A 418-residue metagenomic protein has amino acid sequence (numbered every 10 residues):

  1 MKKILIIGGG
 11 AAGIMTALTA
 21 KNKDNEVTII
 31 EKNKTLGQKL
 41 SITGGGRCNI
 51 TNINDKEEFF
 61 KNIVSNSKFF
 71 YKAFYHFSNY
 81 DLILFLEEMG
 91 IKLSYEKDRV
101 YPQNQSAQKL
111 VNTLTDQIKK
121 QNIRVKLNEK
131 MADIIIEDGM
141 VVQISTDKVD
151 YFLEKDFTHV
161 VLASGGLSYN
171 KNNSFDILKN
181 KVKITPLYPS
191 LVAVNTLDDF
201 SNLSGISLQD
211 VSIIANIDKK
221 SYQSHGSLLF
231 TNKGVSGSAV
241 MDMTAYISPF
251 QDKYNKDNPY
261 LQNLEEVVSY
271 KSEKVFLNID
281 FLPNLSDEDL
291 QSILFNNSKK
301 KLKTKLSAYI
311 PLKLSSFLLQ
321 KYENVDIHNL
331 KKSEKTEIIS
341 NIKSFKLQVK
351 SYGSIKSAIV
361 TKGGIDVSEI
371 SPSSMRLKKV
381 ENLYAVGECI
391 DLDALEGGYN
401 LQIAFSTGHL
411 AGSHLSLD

Functional and structural regions predicted by a protein language model:
K2-I29, A411-S416: N-terminal Rossmann-like FAD-binding beta1-loop-alpha1 element of flavoenzymes
L5-I7, I30, M131, L153-S168 (+4 more regions): Short hydrophobic core segments
K21-G45: Glycine-rich FAD pyrophosphate-binding loop
K34-L36, I42, I50, K56-E57 (+2 more regions): An anion/pyrophosphate-binding glycine-rich loop and adjacent beta-alpha core in soluble alpha-beta enzymes
R47-K97: Glycine-rich active-site loop/strand segments that organize a redox cofactor
F70-Y80, K97-D116, L167-N172, L197 (+1 more regions): Short beta-strand to alpha-helix junction loop
L127, S316-D393: A glycine-rich dinucleotide-binding beta-alpha-beta segment and adjacent secondary-structure elements that constitute
L127-M140: A conserved short coil-to-beta-strand element within the FAD-binding core of flavoproteins
